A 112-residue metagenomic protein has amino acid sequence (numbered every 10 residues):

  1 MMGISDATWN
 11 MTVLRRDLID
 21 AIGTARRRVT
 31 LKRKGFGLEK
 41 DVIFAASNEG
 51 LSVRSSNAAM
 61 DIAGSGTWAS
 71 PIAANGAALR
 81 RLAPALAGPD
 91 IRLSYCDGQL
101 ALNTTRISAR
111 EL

Functional and structural regions predicted by a protein language model:
M1-L112: Structural preference for solvent-exposed beta-strand-turn elements and adjacent flexible terminal/loop segments within
